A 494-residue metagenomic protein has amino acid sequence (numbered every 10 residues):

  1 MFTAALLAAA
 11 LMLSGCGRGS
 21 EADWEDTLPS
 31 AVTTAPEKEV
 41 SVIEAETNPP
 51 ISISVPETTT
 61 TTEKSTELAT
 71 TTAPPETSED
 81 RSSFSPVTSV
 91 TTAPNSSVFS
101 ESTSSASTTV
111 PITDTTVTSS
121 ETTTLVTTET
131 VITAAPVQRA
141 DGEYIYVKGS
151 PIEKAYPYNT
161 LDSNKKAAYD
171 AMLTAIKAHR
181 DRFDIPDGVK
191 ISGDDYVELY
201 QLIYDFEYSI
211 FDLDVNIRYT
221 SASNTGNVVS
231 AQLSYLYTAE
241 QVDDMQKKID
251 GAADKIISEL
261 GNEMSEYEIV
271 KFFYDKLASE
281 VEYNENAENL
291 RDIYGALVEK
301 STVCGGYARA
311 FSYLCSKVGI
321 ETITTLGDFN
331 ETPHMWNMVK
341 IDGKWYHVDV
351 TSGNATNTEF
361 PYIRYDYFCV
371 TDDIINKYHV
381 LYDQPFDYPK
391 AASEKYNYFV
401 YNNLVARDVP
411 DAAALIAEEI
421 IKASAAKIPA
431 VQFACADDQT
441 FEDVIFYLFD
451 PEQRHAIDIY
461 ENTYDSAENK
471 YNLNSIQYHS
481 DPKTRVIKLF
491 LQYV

Functional and structural regions predicted by a protein language model:
M1-A8: Sec-dependent N-terminal signal peptides
M12-G15: C-terminal motif of bacterial Sec signal peptides marking the signal peptidase cleavage site
G17-M264, N376-V494: N-terminal accessory/pre-domain segments preceding catalytic cores
T238-A296: Secondary-structure boundary elements
T238-E240, S279-N284, V303-C304, D328-T332 (+2 more regions): Solvent-exposed loop/turn segments at secondary-structure junctions within structured extracellular/periplasmic domains
E299-V303, Y307: Secondary-structure capping and boundary motifs in well-ordered enzyme cores
G306-I374: Hydrophobic/aromatic-rich core segments of domains that either
